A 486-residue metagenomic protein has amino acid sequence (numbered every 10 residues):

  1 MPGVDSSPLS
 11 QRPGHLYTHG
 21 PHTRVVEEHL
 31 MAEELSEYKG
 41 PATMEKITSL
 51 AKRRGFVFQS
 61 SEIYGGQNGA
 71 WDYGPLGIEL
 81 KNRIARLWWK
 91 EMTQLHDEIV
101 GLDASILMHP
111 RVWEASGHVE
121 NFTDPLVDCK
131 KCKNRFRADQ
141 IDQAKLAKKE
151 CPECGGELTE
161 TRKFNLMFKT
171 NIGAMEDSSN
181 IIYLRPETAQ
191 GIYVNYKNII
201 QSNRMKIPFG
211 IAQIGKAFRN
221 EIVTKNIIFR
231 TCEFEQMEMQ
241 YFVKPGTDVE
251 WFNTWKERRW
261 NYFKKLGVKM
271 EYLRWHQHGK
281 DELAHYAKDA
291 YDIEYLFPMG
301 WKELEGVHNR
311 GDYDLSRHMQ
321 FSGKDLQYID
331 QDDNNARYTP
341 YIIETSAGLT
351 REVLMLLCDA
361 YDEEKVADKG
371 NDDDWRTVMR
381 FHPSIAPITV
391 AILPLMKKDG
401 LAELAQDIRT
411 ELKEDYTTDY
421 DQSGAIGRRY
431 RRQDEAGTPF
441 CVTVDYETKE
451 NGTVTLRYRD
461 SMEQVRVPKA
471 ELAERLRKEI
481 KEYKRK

Functional and structural regions predicted by a protein language model:
M1-V4, G20: Short intrinsically disordered, low-complexity coil segments enriched in acidic
S10-G14: Low-complexity, intrinsically disordered segments with a bias for serine/threonine
L16-T23: Short hydrophobic alpha-helical segments enriched in small aliphatic residues
V26-K486: NTP/phosphate- and nucleic-acid-binding module
